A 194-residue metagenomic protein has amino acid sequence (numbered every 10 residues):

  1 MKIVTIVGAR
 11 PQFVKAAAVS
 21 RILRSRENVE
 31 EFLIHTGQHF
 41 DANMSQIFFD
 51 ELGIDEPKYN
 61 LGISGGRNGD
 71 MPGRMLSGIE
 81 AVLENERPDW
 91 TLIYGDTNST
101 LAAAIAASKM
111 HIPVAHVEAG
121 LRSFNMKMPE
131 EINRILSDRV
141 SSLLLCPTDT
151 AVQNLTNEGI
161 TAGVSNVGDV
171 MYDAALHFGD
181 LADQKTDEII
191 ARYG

Functional and structural regions predicted by a protein language model:
K2, E30-F32, P113, G163: Residues at the starts of beta-strands that form the adenosine-phosphate
K2-V4, G194: Charged active-site motifs of nucleotide-sugar-dependent glycosyltransferases
V4-I6, F13-I22, F48, N60-G159: Active-site and donor-binding regions of nucleotide-sugar-utilizing enzymes
G8-A9, H35-Q38, A119, D169: Cofactor-binding loop segments of dinucleotide-utilizing enzymes, especially the Rossmann-like FAD- and NAD(P)+-binding
R26: Acidic-histidine catalytic/liganding microenvironments
V29-M71: Conserved nucleotide-sugar phosphate-binding/catalytic loop shared by glycosyltransferases and other
H35, F49, E56, S123 (+2 more regions): Residue-level signal for pocket-adjacent positions within structured domains
H39, N43, G62, V140-G194: A nucleotide-sugar donor-handling region in carbohydrate enzymes
